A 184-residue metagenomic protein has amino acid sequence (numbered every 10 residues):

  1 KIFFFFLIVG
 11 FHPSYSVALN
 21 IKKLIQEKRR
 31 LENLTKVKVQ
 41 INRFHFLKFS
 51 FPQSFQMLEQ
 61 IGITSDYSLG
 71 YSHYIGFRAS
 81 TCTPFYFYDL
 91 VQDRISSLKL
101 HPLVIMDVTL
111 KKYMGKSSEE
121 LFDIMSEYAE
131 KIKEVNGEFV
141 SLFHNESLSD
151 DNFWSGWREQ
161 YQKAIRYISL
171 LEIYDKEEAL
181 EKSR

Functional and structural regions predicted by a protein language model:
K1, Y15-L24, R43-P52, H73-R78 (+1 more regions): Acidic-and-aromatic substrate-binding clefts and catalytic sites of carbohydrate-active enzymes
K1-V39: Acidic, glycine-rich loop-and-beta core segments that form the ion-binding/anion-interacting portion of active sites
F4-F6, E119-R184: C-terminal domain-boundary segment and adjacent tail
F11, F44, S141-F143: Conserved beta-strand positions
S14, H101-M106, F143-E146: Short loop/turn segments at strand-loop or loop-helix junctions that form parts of catalytic or ligand-binding pockets
L19-K23, K116-E120, G156: Alpha-helix N-cap and loop-to-helix initiation/capping positions
R30-V135: Active-site-adjacent pocket scaffolds in enzyme catalytic domains
